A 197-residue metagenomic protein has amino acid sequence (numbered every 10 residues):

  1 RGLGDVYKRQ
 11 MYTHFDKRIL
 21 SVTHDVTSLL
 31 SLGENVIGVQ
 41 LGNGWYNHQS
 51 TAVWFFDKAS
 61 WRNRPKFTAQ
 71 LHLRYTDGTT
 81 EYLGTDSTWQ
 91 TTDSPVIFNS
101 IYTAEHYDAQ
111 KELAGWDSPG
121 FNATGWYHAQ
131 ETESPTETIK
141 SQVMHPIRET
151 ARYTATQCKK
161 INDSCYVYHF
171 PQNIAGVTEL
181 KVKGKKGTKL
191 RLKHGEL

Functional and structural regions predicted by a protein language model:
R1, L190-E196: Short, surface-exposed beta-strand/strand-loop-strand elements in extracellular ectodomains
G2-Y7: Short, small-residue-biased leader/transition segments that mark boundaries at the very start of proteins
K8, Y12-L32: Aromatic- and Gly/Pro-enriched, solvent-exposed loop/edge beta-strand patches characteristic of beta-rich domains
H24-L190: Mature extracytoplasmic enzyme cores
